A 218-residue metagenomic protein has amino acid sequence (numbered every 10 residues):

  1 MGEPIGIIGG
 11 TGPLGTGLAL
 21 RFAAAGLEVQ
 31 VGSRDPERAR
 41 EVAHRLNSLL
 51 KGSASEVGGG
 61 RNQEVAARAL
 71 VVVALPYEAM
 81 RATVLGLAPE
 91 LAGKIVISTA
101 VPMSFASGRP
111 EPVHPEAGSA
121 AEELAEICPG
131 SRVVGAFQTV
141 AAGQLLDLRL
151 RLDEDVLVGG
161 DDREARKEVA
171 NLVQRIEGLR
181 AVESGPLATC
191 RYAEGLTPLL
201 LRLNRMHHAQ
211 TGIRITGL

Functional and structural regions predicted by a protein language model:
M1-R45, R175: NAD(P)+-binding Rossmann beta1-loop-alpha1 motif at the extreme N-terminus of oxidoreductases
R40, A67, G93, G130-V133: A glycine-biased structural micro-motif
V42-A54: Short, conserved SAM-binding/catalytic segment of Class I S-adenosyl-L-methionine-dependent methyltransferases
L50-S53, G60-I95, P102-G108: Rossmann-like NAD(P)-binding element
G59, R132-A136, A181-S184: General beta-strand structural signal in soluble alpha/beta enzymes
R109-E116, E122, L146-E164: Short beta-strand and adjoining strand-loop segment in the mid-core of the Rossmann-like NAD(P)-dependent dehydrogenase
E116-T139: Rossmann-fold dehydrogenase core element
E154-L218: Active-site-lining helix/loop region of Rossmann-like oxidoreductase modules
